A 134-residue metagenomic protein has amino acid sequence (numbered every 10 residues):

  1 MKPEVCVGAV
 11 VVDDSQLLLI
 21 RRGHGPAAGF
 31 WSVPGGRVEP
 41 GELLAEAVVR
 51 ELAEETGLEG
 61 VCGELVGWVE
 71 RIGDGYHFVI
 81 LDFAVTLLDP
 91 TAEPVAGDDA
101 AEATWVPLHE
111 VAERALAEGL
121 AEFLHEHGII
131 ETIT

Functional and structural regions predicted by a protein language model:
M1-L17, R37, W68, A84: Conserved N-terminal beta-strand and adjoining loop/helix that marks the start of the Nudix/MutT-like hydrolase domain
E4, V12, V33, G60 (+1 more regions): Short connector loops at helix/strand junctions that flank enzyme active sites, especially segments positioning acidic
P26-F30, D74: A conserved beta-turn-beta hairpin within the catalytic core of GNAT-like acetyltransferases that forms part
G29-S32, T104-V106: A short, polar/proline- and glycine-enriched secondary-structure boundary/capping micro-motif
V33-L65, F83: The catalytic Nudix box helix
V69-A92, H127: Active-site-adjacent beta-strand/loop module that shapes the phosphate/pyrophosphate-binding cleft
A84, P94-E126: NUDIX/MutT-family hydrolases
